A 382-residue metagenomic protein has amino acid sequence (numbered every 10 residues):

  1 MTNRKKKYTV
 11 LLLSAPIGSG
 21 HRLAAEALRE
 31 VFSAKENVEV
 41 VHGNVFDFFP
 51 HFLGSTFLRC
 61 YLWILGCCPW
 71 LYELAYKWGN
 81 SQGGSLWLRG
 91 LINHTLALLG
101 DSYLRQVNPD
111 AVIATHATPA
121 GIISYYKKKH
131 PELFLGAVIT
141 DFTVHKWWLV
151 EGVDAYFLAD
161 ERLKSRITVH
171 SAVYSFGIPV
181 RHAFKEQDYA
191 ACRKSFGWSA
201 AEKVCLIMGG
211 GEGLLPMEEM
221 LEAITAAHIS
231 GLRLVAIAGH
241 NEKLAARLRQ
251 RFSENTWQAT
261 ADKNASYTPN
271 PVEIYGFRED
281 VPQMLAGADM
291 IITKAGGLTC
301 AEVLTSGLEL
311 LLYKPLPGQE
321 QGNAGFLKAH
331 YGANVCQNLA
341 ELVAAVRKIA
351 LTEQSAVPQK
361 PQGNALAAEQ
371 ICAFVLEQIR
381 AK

Functional and structural regions predicted by a protein language model:
S19, A24, A75-I167, S175: Active-site and donor-binding regions of nucleotide-sugar-utilizing enzymes
A27-Y103: Conserved N-terminal ligand/cofactor-binding loop architecture of enzyme catalytic domains
D154-V204, M208-L214, H240-N241: A nucleotide-sugar donor-handling region in carbohydrate enzymes
A191, S199-G287: Donor-nucleotide binding loops and adjacent catalytic segments primarily of GT-B fold Leloir glycosyltransferases
A286-A295: Acidic donor-binding loop of glycosyltransferase active sites
K328-Q354: C-terminal "capping" alpha-helix adjacent to the active site of nucleotide-linked donor transferases in cell-envelope
E353-N364: A short, well-ordered alpha-helix in the C-terminal region of glycosyltransferases
Q362-K382: C-terminal alpha-helical cap of glycosyltransferases
